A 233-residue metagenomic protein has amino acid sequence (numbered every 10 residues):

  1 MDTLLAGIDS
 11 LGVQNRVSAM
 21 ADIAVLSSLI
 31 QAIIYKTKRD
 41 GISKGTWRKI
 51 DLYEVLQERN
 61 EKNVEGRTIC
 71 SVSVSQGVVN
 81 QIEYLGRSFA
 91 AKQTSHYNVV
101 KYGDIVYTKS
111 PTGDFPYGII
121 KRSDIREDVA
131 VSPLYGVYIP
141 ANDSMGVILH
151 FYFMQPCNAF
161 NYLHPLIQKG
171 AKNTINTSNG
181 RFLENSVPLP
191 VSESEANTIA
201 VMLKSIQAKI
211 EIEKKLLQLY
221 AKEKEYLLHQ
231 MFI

Functional and structural regions predicted by a protein language model:
M1-G12, S18, I30-G41, I199-I210 (+1 more regions): Hydrophobic structural patches
D2, D128-L134, Q168-S194: A short glycine-rich beta-alpha junction/loop motif
N15-R16, T37-I42, A91, A171-T174 (+1 more regions): Short, recurring structural edge motifs at helix starts
V17-M20, I210-E225: Extended intrinsically disordered, low-complexity coil regions enriched in Ser, Thr, Gly, Ala and often Pro
V25-S28, I33, T37-N63, E193: Non-catalytic DNA-recognition/assembly elements of restriction-modification systems
Y53-R67, V72-I105: Sequence-specific dsDNA recognition surfaces
S88-T94, A171, E193, K204: Short, solvent-exposed loop/turn positions at domain surfaces that link secondary-structure elements or cap domain
Y102-C157: A short beta-sheet element
